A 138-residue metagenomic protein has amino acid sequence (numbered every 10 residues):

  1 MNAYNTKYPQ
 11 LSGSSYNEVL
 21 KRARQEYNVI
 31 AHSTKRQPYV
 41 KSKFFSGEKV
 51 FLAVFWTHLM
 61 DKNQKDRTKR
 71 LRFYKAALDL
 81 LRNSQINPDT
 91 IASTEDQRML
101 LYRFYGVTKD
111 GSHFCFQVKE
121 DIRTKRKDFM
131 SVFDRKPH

Functional and structural regions predicted by a protein language model:
M1-H138: Ribonuclease/tRNase effector modules and their secretory precursors
